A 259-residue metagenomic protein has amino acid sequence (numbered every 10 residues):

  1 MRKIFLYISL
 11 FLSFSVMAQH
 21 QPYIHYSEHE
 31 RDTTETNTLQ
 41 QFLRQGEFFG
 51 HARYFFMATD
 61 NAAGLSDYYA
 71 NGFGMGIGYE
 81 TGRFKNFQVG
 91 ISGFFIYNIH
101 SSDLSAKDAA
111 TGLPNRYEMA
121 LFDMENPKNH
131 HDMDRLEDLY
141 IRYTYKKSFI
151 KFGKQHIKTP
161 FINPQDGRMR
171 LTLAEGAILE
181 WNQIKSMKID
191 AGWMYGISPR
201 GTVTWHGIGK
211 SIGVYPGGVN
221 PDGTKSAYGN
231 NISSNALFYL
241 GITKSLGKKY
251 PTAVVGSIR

Functional and structural regions predicted by a protein language model:
M1-I24: Bacterial Sec-dependent N-terminal signal peptides
S9, L39-Q41, G82, D132 (+5 more regions): Sterically constrained small-residue positions within well-ordered secondary structures of folded domains
Q19-I157: Beta-barrel outer-membrane channel/assembly domains of diderm bacteria
Q21-Y23, R168-R259: Signature for the C-terminal beta-barrel architecture of outer-membrane proteins
G64-N71, N129-M133, D166-L171, S211 (+1 more regions): Replace "Gram-negative outer membrane beta-barrel proteins" with "bacterial and organellar outer membrane beta-barrel
S101-A109, P164, G201-W205: Outer-membrane beta-barrel and related beta-rich outer-membrane complex signature in Gram-negative bacteria
K128, D138-Y140, N163-G167, E175-I178: Catalytic micro-motifs at enzyme active sites that drive phosphoryl/nucleotidyl and oxygen chemistry
T159-F161, G223-T224: Short Pro/Gly-enriched beta-strand edge/turn motifs at strand-loop
